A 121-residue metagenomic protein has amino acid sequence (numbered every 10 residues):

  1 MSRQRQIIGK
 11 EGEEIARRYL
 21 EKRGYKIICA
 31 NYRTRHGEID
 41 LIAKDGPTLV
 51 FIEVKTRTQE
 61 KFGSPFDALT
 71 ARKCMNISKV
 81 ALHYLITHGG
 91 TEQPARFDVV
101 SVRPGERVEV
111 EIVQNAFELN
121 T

Functional and structural regions predicted by a protein language model:
M1-A30: Acidic-basic catalytic patches of nuclease active cores, encompassing PD-(D/E)XK and other metal-cofactor nuclease
E13, E38-D40, E53, K73 (+1 more regions): Acidic active-site catalytic centers that drive phospho-/nucleotidyl reactions and related ester hydrolyses
L20, I39-E60, I77: Conserved catalytic cores of phosphodiester-cleaving nucleases, focusing on short active-site segments
T34-G37, E106: Short acidic/glycine-enriched loop/turn segments that link adjacent beta-strands
H36, L49-F51, P94, V110: Structural motif
F62-Q93: Mid-chain, well-packed structural core segment of small domains
T87-T121: Domain-level recognition of nuclease-like catalytic cores that cleave nucleotide substrates
